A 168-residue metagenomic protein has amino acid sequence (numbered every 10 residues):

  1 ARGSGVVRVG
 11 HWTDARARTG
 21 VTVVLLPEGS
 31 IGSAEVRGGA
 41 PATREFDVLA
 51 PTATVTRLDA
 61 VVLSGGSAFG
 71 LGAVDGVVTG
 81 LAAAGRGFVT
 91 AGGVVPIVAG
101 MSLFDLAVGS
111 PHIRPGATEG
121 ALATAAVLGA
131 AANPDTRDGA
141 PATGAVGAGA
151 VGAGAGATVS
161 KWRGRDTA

Functional and structural regions predicted by a protein language model:
A1-A168: Alpha/propeptide regions of enzymes that mature by internal proteolysis
